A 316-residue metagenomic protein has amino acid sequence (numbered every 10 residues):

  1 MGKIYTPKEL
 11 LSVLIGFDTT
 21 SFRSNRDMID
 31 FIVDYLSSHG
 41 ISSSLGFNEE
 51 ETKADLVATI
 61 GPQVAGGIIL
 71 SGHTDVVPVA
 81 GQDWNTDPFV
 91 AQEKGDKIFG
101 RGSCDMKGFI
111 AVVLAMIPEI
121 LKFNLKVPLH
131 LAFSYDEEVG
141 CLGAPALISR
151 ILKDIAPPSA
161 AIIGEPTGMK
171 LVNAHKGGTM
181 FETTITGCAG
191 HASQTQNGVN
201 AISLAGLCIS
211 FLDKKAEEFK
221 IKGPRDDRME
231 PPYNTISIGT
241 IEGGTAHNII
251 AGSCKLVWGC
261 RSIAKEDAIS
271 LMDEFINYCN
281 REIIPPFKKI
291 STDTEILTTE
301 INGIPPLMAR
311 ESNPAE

Functional and structural regions predicted by a protein language model:
M1-G2, E49, E182-E316: Metal-dependent amide/peptide-bond hydrolase catalytic core, centered on the "pita-bread" metallohydrolase fold
M1-R101, K122-L125: Acidic/His- and Gly-rich active-site-bordering loop/insert found across diverse amide/peptide-bond hydrolases
V13, A115-K122, L207-K214: Short glycine/serine- and small hydrophobic-enriched flexible loop segments
S44, I69, H130-A132, L297: A structural signal for isolated positions on well-ordered beta-strands in alpha/beta enzyme cores
V79-E93, P158, N173-T184: Acidic-glycine-rich active-site phosphate/pyrophosphate-binding loop
M106-M180: Acidic/histidine-rich catalytic neighborhood of metal-dependent amide-processing enzymes
